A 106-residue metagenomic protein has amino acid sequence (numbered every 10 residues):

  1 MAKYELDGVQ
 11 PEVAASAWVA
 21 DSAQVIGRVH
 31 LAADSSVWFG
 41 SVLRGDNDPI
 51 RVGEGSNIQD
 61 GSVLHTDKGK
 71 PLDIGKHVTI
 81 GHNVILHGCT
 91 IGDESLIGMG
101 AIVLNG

Functional and structural regions predicted by a protein language model:
M1-A15: Extreme N-terminal tail/first-helix region
K3, K68-K70, K76: Context-gated lysine
V9-P11, D48-I50, K70-L72, G106: A structural detector for short beta-strand units
A15, A20-D21, I26-G27, A32-A33 (+9 more regions): Left-handed beta-helix
